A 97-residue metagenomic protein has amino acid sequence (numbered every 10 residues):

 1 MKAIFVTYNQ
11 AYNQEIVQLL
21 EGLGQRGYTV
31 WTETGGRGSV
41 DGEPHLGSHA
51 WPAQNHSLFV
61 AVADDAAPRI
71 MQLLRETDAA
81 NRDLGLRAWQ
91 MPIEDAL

Functional and structural regions predicted by a protein language model:
M1-L97: Positively charged, small/polar-rich N-terminal and surface patches that mediate targeting and assembly and bind
